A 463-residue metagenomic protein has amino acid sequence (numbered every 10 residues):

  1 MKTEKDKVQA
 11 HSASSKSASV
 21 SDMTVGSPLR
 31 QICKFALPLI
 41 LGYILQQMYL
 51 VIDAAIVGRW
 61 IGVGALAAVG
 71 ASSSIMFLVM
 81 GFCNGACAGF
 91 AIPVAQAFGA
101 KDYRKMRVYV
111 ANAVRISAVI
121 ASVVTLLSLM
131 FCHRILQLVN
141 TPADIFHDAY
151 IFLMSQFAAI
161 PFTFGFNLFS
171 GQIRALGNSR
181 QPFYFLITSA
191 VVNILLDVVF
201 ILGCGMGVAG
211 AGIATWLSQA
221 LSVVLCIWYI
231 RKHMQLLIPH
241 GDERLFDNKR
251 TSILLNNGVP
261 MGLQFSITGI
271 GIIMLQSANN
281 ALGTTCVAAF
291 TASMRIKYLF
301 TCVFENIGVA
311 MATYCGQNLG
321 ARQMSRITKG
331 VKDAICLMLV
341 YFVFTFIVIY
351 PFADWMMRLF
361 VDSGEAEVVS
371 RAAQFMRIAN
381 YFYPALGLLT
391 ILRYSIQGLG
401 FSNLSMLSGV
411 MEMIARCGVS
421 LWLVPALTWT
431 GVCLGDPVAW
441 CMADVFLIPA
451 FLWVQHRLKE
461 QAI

Functional and structural regions predicted by a protein language model:
M1-A36, V94-A159, G203-V259, C315-F382 (+1 more regions): Short alpha-helical transmembrane segments in multi-pass integral membrane proteins
M23-W60, S74-G89, P93, A118-T125 (+4 more regions): N-terminal transmembrane alpha-helices
K34-D53, S155, F166, S189 (+5 more regions): Transmembrane helical elements of multi-pass membrane transporters/channels
M48-A67, L136-A143, V199-M206, S266-L299 (+3 more regions): Helix-terminus/linker motif at the lipid-water interface of multi-pass membrane proteins
V57-F77, A143-D148, V208-A209, R250-N257 (+5 more regions): Interfacial/gating helices of multi-pass transporter permease domains
L66-L126, T163-P182, A289-A353, L386-S408: Small-residue-rich hydrophobic transmembrane alpha-helices
L78-G81, T125, N193-D197, V223-I227 (+4 more regions): Hydrophobic transmembrane alpha-helices of multi-pass small-molecule transporters
C87, S155-R174, P182-A190, A211-V224 (+4 more regions): Short runs within selected transmembrane alpha-helices of multi-pass transporters and secretion channels
